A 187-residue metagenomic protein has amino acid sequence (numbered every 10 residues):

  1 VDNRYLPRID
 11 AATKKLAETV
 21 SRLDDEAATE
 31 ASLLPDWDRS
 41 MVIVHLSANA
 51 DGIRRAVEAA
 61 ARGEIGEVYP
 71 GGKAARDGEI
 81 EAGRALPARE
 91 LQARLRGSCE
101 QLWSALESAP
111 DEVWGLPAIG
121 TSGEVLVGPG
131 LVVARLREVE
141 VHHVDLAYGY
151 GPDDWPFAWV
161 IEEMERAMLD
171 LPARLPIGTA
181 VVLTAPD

Functional and structural regions predicted by a protein language model:
V1-P7, A27-N49, E79-L91, A118-R137 (+1 more regions): Alpha-helical scaffold segments that form or flank carboxylate-/histidine-based iron centers
V1-R4, G52-Q101, W114: Short, helix-capping/interhelical loops that line the mouth of catalytic, cofactor-, or ligand-binding pockets
V1-Y5, K15, E58-V68, S108-D187: Structured surface interface patches that mediate subunit assembly and partner/cofactor docking
P7, K15, T19, L23-R39 (+1 more regions): Active-site-adjacent loops and short helices of periplasmic peptidoglycan-processing enzymes
T13, A17-S21, A50-R54, R96-E107 (+2 more regions): Structural signal for well-ordered, non-membrane alpha-helices
